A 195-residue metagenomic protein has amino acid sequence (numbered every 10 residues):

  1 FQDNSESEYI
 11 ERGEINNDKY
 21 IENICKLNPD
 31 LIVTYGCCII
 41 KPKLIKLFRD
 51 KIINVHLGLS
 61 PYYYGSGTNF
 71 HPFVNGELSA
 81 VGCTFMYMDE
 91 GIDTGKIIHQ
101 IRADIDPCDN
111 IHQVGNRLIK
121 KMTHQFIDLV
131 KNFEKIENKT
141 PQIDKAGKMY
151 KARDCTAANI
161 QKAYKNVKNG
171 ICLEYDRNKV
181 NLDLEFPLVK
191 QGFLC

Functional and structural regions predicted by a protein language model:
F1-C195: One-carbon transfer enzymes
